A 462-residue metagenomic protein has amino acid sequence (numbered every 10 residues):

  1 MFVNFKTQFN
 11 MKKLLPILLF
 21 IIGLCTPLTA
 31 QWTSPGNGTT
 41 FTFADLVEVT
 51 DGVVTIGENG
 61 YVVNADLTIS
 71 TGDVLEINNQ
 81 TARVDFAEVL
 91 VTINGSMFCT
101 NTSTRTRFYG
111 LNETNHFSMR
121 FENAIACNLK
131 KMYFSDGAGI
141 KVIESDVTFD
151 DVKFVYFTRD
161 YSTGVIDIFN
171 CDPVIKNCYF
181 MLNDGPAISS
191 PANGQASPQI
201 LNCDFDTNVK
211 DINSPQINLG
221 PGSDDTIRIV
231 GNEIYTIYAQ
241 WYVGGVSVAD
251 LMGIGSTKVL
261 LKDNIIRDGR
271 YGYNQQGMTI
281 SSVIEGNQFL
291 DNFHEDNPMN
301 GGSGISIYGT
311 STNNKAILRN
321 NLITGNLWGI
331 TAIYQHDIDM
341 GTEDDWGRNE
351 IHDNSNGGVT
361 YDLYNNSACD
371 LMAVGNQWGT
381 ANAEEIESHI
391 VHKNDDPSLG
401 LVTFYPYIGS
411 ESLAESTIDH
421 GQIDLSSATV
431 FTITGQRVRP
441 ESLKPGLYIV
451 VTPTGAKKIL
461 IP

Functional and structural regions predicted by a protein language model:
M1-Q8, K13, P445-P462: C-terminal tail/sorting-segment detector
M1-W32, E415: Bacterial Sec-dependent N-terminal signal peptides
Q31-D370, G375-E411: Beta-strand/loop edge motif enriched in small/polar residues
T71, K444-P445: Surface-exposed loops/turns
V374, I433, P453: Short, ordered coil/turn segments that flank beta-strands lining enzyme active or ligand-binding pockets
S410-Q436: Residue-level detector of functionally pivotal "anchor" positions at catalytic/ligand-binding pockets or at interdomain
V438-P440: C-terminal trimerization/auto-chaperone modules of long, extracellular attachment fibers and adhesins
